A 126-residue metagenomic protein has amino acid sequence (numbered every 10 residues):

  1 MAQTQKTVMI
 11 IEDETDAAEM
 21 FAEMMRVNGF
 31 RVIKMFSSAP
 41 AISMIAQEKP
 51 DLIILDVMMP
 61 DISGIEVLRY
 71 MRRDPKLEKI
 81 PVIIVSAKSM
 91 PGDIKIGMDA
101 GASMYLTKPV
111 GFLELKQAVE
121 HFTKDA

Functional and structural regions predicted by a protein language model:
E12: Conserved acidic carboxylate
E19-V27: Charged docking surfaces used in two-component/phosphorelay signaling
G29-F36, M44, L106: Short hydrophobic/Thr-rich beta-strand motif most characteristic of the beta2 strand and flanking loop of CheY-like
E48-I54, M59: Active-site beta3 strand of CheY-like receiver
P60, E78, M90: The feature encodes the CheY-like receiver
V110-E120: C-terminal output helix
